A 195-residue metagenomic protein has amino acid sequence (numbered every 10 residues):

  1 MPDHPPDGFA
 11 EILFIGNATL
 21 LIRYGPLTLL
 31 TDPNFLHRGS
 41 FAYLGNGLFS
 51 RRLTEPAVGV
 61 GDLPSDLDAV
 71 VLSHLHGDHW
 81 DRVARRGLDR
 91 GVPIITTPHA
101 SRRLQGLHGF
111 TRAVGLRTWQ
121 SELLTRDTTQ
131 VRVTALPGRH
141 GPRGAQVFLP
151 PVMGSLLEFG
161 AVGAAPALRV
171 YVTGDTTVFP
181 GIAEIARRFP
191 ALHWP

Functional and structural regions predicted by a protein language model:
P2-D3, L27-V71, L75, R82-G87 (+2 more regions): Pre-active-site segment of Zn-dependent metallo-hydrolases
P5-E11, R23-L29, S121-T134, E158-V170: Beta-strand-turn-beta hairpins that frame and shape the catalytic cleft of phosphate-ester-processing enzymes
N17-T19, W119, P150-G154: Short hydrophobic/aromatic beta-strand or adjacent loop that forms the aromatic wall/cage of a ligand/substrate-binding
D68, V92, H193: Conserved acidic residues
G77, A100-S101, Q120-S121: Alpha-helix capping/helix-boundary segments
V83, H140-P195: Active-site-proximal loop/helix segments of hydrolase catalytic cores
G91-A100: Short internal beta-strands
L104-L116: Helix-loop-beta element that forms the nucleotide-linked donor phosphate-binding surface in glycosyltransferases
